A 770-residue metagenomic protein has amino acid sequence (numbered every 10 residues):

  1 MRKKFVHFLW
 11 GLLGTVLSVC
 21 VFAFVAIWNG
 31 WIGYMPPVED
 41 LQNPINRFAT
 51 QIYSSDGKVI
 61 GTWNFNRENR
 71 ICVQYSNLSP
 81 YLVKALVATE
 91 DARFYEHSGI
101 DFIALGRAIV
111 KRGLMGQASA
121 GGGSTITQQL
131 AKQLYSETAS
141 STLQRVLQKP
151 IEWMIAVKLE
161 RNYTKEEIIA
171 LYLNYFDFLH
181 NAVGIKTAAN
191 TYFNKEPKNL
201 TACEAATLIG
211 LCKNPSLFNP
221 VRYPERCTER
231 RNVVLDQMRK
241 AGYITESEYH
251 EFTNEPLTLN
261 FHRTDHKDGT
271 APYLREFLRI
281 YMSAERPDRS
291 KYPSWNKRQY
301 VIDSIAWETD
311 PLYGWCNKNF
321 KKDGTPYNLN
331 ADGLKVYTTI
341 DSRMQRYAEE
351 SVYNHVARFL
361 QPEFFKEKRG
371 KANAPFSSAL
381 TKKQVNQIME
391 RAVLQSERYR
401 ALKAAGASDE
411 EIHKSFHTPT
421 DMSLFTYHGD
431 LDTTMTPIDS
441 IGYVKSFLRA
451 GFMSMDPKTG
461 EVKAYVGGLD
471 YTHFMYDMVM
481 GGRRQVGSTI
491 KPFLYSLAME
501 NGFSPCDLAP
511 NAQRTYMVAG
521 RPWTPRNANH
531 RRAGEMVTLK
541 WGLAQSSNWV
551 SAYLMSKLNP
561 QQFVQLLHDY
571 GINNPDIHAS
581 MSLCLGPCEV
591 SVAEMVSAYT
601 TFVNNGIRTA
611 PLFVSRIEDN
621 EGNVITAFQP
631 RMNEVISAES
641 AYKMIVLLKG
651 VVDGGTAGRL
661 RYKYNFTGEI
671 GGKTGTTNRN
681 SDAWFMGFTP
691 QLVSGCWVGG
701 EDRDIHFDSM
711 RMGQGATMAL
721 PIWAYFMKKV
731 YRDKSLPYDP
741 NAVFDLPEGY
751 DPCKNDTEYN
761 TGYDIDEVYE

Functional and structural regions predicted by a protein language model:
M1-Y53, R93, G113, F359: N-terminal type II signal-anchor transmembrane helix that functions as the membrane-insertion/stop-transfer segment
A23, I27, L78, E90-D101 (+18 more regions): Bacterial peptidoglycan biogenesis and beta-lactam-recognition machinery
N46-A49, Y53-W307, Y313-C316, T325 (+4 more regions): Peptidoglycan glycan-strand catalytic modules in the bacterial/periplasmic cell-wall system
N66-R70, I151-A156, Y192, N214-P220 (+10 more regions): Flexible glycine/proline-enriched surface loops and loop-helix/loop-strand junctions
T125, L134-S136, S141, R145 (+5 more regions): Active-site-adjacent helix/loop patches that line small-molecule binding or acyl-intermediate pockets
T245-T339, R343-A407: Non-catalytic structural connector segments
P256, G481-M536, A610-I625: Short, glycine/proline-biased beta-turn/loop segments that scaffold the active-site neighborhood
T338-R358, R391-D456, E461, Y465-V466 (+5 more regions): A penicillin-recognizing enzyme superfamily signal
